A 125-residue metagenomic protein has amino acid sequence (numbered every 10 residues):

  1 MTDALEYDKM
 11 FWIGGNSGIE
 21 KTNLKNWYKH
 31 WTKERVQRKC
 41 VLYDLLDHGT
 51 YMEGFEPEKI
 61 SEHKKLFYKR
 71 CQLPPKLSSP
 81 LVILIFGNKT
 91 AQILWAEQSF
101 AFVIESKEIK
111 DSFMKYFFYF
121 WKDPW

Functional and structural regions predicted by a protein language model:
M1-E105, I109: Hydrophobic protein-protein interaction segments
K110-F118: Juxtadomain coupling helices with adjacent low-complexity linkers
F117-W125: Cysteine/selenocysteine-centered motifs that mediate thiol-based redox chemistry or coordinate metal-sulfur cofactors
